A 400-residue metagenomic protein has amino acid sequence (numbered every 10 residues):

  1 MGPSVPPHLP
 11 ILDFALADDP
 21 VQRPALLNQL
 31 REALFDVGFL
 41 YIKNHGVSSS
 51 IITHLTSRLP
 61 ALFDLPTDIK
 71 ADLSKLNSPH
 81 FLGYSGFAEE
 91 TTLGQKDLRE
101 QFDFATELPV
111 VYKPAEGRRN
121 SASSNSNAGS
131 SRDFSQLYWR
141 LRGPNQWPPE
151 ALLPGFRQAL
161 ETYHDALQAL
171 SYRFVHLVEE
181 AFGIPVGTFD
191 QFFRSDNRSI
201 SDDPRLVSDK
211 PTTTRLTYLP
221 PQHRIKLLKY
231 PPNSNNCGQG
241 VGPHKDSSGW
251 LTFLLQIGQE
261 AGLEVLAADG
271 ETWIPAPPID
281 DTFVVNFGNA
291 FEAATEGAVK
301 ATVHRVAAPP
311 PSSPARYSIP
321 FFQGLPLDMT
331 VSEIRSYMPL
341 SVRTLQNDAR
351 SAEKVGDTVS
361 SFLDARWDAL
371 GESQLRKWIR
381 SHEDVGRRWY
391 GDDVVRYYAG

Functional and structural regions predicted by a protein language model:
M1-G400: Peripheral, non-catalytic segments flanking oxidoreductase cores
